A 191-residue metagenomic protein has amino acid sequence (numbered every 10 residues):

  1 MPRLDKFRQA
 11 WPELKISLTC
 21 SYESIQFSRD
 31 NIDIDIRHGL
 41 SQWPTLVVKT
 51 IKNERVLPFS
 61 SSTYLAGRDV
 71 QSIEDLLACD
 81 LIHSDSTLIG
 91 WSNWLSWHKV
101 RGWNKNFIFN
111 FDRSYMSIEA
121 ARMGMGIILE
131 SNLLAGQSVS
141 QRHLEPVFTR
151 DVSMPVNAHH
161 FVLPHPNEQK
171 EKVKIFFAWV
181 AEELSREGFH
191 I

Functional and structural regions predicted by a protein language model:
M1-P44: Central regulatory/effector-binding core of bacterial HTH transcription factors
D5-K6, K99, F176-A178: Short, solvent-exposed amphipathic alpha-helical segments in soluble enzyme and RNA/protein-processing domains
D5-R8, S92, G136, A181: Solvent-exposed, non-membrane alpha-helical residues enriched in polar/charged side chains
S17-S21, V147, V162: Solvent-exposed beta-strand sheet faces enriched in polar/charged residues
I25, R29, S41-M125, E130-P155 (+1 more regions): C-terminal regulatory
R150-F189: A late-sequence structural motif
